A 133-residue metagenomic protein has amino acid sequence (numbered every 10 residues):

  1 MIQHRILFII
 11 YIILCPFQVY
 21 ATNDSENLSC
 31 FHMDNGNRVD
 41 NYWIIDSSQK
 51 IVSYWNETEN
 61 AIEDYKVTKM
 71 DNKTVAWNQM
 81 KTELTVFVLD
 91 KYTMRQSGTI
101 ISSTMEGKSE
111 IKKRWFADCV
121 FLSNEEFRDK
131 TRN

Functional and structural regions predicted by a protein language model:
M1-L7: Bacterial N-terminal signal peptides that target proteins for export
P16-Q18: N-terminal signal peptide c-region/cleavage motif recognized by signal peptidases
T22-S29, K50-I51, K69-W77, M94-S97: Short, hydrophobic/aromatic-rich segments at coil-to-beta transitions
T22-V39, C119: Tryptophan-anchored aromatic micro-motifs
G36, T58-K91: Contiguous, well-ordered beta-strand patches that form the walls/edges of small beta-barrel/beta-sandwich domains
G36-W43, E126-R132: Extracellular/mature segments of secreted proteins
D40-E63, R95-S102: N-terminal glycine/threonine-rich, aromatic-flanked beta-hairpin/loop signature
E106-N133: Edge beta-strand at a domain terminus
